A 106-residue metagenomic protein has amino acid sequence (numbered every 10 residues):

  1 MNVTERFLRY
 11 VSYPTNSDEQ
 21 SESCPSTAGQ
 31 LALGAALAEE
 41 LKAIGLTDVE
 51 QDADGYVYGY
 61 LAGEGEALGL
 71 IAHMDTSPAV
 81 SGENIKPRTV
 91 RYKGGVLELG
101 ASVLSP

Functional and structural regions predicted by a protein language model:
M1-N2, P106: Solvent-exposed, charged interface segments at domain starts and junctions
N2-A28: N-terminal capping segment at the start of a domain
Y10-Y13, Y56-Y60, Y92: Sequence-level detector for tyrosine residue identity
V11, T15-D18, L41, G45 (+1 more regions): Structural signal for hydrophobic packing residues in well-ordered secondary-structure cores of soluble enzyme domains
E22-D75, I85: A non-catalytic alpha/beta surface segment that caps or lines the substrate-entry region of metallo-dependent hydrolase
E66-P106: Active-site metal-coordination/substrate-binding segment of hydrolases, especially metallo-dependent peptidases
